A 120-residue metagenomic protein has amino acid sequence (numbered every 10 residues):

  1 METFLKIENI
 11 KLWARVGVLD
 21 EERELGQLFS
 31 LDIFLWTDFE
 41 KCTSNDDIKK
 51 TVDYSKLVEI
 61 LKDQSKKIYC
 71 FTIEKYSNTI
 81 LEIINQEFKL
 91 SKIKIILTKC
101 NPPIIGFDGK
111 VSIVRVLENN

Functional and structural regions predicted by a protein language model:
M1-N120: N-terminal, polar/charged subdomain of small-to-medium soluble alpha/beta proteins
